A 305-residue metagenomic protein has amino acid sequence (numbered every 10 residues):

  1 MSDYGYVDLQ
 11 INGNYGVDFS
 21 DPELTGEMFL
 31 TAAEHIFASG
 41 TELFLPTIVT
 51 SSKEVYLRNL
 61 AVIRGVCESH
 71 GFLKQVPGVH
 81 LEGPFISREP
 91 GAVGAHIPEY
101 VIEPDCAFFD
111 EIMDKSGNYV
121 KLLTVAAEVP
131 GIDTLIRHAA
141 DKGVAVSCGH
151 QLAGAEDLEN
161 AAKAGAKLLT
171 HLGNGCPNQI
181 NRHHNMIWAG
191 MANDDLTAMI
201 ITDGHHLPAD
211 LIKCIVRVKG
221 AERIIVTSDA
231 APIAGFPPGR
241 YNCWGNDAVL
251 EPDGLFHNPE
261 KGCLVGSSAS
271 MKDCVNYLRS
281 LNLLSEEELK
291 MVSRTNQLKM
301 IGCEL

Functional and structural regions predicted by a protein language model:
M1-D3: Histidine-rich, glycine-flanked metal-binding segment
G5-V7, S147, L168, V226-T227: Residue-level marker for buried hydrophobic side chains located in beta-strands that build the well-ordered beta-sheet
Q10, I36, L81, A139 (+5 more regions): Conserved, mostly hydrophobic/aromatic
I11-S20, L30-N59, Q75-S87, S116-E128 (+4 more regions): Divalent metal-dependent hydrolysis catalytic cores, especially in the metallo-beta-lactamase
E27, N59-V62, C106, N181-I187: Charged helix-capping and loop-helix junction motifs
E54-G65, A92: Metal-dependent catalytic neighborhoods of phosphoester/phosphodiester hydrolases
L81, R88-N185: Divalent metal-binding pocket/active-site signature
D157-K290, I301-C303: Active-site-adjacent C-terminal substructures of enzyme catalytic domains
